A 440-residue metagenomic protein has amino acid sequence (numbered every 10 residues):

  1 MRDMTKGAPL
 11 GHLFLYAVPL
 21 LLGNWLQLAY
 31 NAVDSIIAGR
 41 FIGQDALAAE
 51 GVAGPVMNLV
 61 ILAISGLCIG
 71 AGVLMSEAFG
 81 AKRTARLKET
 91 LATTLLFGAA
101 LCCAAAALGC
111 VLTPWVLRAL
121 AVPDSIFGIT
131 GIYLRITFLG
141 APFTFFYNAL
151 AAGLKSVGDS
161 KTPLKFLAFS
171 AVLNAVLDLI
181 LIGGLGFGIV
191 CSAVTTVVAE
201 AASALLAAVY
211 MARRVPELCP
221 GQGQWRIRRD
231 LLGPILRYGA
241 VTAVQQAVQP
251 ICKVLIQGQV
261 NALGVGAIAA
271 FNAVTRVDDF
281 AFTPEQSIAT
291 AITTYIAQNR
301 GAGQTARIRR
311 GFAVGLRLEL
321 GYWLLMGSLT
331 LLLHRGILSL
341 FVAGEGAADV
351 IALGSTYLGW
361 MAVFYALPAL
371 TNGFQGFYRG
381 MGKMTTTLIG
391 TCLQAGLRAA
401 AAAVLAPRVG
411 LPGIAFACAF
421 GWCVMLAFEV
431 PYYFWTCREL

Functional and structural regions predicted by a protein language model:
M1-A17, M75-G140, G184-A240, I296-V363 (+1 more regions): Short alpha-helical transmembrane segments in multi-pass integral membrane proteins
L10-A29, V33, V56-A63, L139 (+7 more regions): Residue-level signal for short hydrophobic patches within transmembrane helices of multi-pass membrane transporters
L15-D34, I136, Y147, S170 (+4 more regions): Transmembrane helical elements of multi-pass membrane transporters/channels
L20, N24, I36, V73 (+16 more regions): Transmembrane alpha-helix boundary and packing residues in multipass membrane permease domains and related
A29-A48, L117-D124, I180-F187, A247-R276 (+5 more regions): Helix-terminus/linker motif at the lipid-water interface of multi-pass membrane proteins
L47-A107, T144-P163, A270-H334, P368-G382 (+1 more regions): Small-residue-rich hydrophobic transmembrane alpha-helices
L59-L62, A106, N174-L179, S203-A208 (+4 more regions): Hydrophobic transmembrane alpha-helices of multi-pass small-molecule transporters
C68, I136-K155, P163-A171, S192-L205 (+4 more regions): Short runs within selected transmembrane alpha-helices of multi-pass transporters and secretion channels
